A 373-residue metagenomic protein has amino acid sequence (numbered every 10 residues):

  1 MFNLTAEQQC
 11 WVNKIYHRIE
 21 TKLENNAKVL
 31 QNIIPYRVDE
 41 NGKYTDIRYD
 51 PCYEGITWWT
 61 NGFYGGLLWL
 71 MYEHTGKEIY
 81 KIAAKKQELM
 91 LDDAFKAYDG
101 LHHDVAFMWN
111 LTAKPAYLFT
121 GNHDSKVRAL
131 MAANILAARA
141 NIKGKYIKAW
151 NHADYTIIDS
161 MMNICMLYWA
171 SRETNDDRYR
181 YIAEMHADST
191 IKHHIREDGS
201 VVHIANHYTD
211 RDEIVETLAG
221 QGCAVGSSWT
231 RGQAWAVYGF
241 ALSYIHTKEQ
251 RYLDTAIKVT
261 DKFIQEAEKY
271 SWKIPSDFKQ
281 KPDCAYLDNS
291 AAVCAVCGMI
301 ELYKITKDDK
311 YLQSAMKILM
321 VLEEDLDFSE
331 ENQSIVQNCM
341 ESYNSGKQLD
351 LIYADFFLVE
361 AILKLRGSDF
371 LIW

Functional and structural regions predicted by a protein language model:
M1-W373: Glycan-recognition and catalytic cores of secretory/periplasmic carbohydrate-active enzymes
